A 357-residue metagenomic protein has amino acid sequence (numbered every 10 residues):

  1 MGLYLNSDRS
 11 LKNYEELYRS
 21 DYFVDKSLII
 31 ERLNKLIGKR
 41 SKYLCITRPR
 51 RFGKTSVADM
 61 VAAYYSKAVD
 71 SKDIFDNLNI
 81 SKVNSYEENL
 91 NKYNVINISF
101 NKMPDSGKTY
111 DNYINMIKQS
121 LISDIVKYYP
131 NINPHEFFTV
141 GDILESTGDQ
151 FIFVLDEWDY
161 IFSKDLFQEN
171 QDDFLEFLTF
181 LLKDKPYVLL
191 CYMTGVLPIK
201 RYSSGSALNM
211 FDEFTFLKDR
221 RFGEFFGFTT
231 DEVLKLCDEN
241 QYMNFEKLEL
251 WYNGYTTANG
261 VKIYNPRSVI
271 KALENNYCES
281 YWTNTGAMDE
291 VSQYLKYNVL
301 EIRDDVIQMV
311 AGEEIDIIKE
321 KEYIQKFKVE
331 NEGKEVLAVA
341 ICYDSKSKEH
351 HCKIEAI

Functional and structural regions predicted by a protein language model:
M1-K319: Phosphate-binding site recognition
I324-I357: Domain-level recognition of nuclease-like catalytic cores that cleave nucleotide substrates
